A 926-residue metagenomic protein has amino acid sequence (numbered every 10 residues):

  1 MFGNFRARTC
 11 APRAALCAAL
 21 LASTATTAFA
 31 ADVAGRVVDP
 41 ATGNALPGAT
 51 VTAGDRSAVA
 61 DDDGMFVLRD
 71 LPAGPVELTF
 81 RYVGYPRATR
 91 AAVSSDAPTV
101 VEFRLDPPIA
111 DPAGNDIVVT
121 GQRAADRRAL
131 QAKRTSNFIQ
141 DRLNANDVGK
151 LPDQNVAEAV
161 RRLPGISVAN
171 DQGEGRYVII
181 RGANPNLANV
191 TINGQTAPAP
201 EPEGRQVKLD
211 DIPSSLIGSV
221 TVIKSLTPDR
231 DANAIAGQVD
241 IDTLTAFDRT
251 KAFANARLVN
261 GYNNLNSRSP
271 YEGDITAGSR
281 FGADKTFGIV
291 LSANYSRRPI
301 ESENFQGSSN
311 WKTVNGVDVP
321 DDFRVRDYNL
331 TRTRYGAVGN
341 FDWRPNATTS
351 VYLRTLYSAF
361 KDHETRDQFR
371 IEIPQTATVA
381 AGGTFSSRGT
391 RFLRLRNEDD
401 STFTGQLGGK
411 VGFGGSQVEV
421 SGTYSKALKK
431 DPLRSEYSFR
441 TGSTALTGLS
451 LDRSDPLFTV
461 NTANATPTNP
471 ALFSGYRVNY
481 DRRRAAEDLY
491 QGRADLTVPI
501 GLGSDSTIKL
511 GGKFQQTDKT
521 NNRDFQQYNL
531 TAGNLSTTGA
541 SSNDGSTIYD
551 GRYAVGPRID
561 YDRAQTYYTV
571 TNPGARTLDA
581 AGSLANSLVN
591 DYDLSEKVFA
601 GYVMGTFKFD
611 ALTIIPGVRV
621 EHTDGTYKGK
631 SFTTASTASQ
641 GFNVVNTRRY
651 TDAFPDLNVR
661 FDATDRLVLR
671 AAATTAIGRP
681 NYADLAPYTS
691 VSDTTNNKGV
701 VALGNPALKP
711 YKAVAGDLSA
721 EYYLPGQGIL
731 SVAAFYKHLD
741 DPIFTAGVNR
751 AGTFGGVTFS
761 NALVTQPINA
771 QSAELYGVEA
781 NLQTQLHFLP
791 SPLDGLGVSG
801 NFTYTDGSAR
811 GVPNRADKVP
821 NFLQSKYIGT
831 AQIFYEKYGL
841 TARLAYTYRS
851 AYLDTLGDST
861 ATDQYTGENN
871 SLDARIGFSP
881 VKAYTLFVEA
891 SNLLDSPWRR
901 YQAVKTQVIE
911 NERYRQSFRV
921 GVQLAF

Functional and structural regions predicted by a protein language model:
V38, T42-N44, T50, R81-V83 (+2 more regions): Short, acidic, small-residue-rich periplasmic hinge/interaction motif at the N-terminus of Gram-negative outer-membrane
R56-V67: Short, acidic Ser/Thr/Gly-rich low-complexity loop/linker segments typical of extracellular and cell-surface proteins
R69-D70, T196-K224: Short acidic/polar hinge/loop motifs at secondary-structure boundaries that mediate gating or recognition
A157-T196, K224: Extracytoplasmic beta-strand/coil segments of soluble accessory domains associated with Gram-negative outer-membrane
N266-I371, T390, R394-G414, P655-N658: Transmembrane beta-barrel wall of Gram-negative outer-membrane proteins
F385-T404, N586-K597, R648, I677-L739 (+5 more regions): Outer-membrane beta-barrel signature, preferentially recognizing the C-terminal barrel domain of Gram-negative
A532, L796, Y848-L856, G877-F926: C-terminal beta-signal and adjacent terminal beta-strands/loops of Gram-negative outer-membrane beta-barrel proteins
A734-L739, R750, F754-L856: Gram-negative outer-membrane beta-barrel transporters
